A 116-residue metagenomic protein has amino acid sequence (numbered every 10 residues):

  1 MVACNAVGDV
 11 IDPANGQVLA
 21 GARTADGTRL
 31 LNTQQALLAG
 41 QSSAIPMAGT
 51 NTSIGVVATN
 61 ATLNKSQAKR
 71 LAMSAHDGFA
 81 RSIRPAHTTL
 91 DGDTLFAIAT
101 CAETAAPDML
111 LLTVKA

Functional and structural regions predicted by a protein language model:
M1-A116: A structural signal for small-residue-enriched, beta-sheet-centric alpha/beta enzyme cores and oligomeric scaffold folds
